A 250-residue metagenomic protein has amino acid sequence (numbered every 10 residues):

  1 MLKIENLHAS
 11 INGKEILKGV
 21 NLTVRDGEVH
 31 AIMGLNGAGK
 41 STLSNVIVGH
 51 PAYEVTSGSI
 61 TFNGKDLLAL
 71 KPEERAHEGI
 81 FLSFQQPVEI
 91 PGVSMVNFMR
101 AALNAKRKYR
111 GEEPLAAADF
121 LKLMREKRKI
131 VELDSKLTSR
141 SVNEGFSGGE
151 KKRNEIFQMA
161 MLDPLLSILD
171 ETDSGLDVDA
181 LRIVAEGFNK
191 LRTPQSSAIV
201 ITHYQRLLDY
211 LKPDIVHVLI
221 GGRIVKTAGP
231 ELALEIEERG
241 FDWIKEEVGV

Functional and structural regions predicted by a protein language model:
L2-I4, L17: Conserved structural motif at the start of ABC-family nucleotide-binding domains
V24-D26: Conserved hydrophobic segment flanking the Walker A/P-loop of ABC-type ATPase nucleotide-binding domains
M33-A38: The feature captures the beta-strand-to-loop junction immediately N-terminal to the Walker
S59-R75, N143: ABC ATPase NBD Q-loop/coupling interface
L82, Q86, G92-K108, F120-L123: Q-loop/switch helix immediately C-terminal to the Walker
M159-A160: ABC ATPase C-loop
I168-T172, D179: Walker B catalytic motif
I215, L219, R223-E246: Conserved beta-strand-loop-alpha-helix hinge in the C-terminal portion of ABC ATPase nucleotide-binding domains
